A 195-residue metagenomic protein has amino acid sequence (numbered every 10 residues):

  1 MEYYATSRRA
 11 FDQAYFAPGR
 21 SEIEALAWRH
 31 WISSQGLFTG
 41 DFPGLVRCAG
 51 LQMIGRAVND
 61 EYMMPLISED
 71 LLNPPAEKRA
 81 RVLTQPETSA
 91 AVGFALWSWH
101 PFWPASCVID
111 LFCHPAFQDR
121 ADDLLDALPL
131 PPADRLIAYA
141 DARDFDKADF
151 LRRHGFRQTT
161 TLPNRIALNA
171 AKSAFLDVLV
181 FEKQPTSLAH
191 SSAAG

Functional and structural regions predicted by a protein language model:
M1-G19, L124-A189: Acyl-donor-binding surface of acyltransferase catalytic domains
S21-A49: A short beta-loop-alpha structural element at the N-terminal edge of CoA-dependent acyl/N-acetyltransferase catalytic
V46-I54, W97: Short acidic alpha-helical/loop segments enriched in Asp/Glu that coordinate divalent cations
V46-R47, P104-C107, A121: Extended hydrophobic-aromatic, low-complexity segments
V58-V82: A short helix-loop-beta-strand connector motif used in the catalytic cores of GNAT acetyltransferases and, in some
P75-F117: Conserved donor-binding loop and adjoining core beta-sheet/short helix segment in diverse acyl/aminoacyl transferases
F117-L125: Glycine-rich acyl-CoA binding loop
H190-A194: Intrinsically disordered or compositionally simple regulatory linkers and C-terminal tails in signal-transduction
